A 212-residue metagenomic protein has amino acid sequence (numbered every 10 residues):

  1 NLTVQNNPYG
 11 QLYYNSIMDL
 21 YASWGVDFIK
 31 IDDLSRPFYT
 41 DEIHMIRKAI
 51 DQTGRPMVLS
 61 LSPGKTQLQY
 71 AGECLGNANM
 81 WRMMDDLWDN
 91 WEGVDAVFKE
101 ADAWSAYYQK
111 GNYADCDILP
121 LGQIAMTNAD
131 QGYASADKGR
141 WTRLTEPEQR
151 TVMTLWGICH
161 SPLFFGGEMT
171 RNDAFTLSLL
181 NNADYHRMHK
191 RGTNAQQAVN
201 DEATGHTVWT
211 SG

Functional and structural regions predicted by a protein language model:
N1-N7, S35-F38, R47, D51-Q69: Aromatic-lined carbohydrate-recognition surfaces of secreted/lumenal glycan-active proteins
N1-S35: Active-site-adjacent "subsite" loops/lids of carbohydrate-active enzymes
S16-L20, D41-K48, Q52: Alpha-helical scaffolding segments of alpha/beta enzyme cores, especially the outer helices of TIM-barrel or partial
I17, T142-L144, H206-S211: Generic recognition of flexible, low-complexity loop/linker segments
I29-I31, R36-I43, G64, I118: Aromatic- and glycine-enriched pocket-lining scaffold segments that form the walls of small-molecule binding clefts
P56-E168: Glycan-recognition surfaces
F164-G212: Glycan-recognition and catalytic regions of carbohydrate-active enzymes
